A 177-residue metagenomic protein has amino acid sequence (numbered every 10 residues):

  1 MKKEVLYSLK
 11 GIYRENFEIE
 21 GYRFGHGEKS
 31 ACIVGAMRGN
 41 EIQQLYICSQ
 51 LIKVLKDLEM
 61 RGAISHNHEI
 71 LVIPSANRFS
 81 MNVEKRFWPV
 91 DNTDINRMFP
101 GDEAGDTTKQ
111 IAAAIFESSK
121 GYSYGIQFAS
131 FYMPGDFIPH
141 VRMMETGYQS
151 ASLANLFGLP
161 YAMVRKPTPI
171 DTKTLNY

Functional and structural regions predicted by a protein language model:
M1-Y177: Structured catalytic-domain cores with a bias toward divalent-metal coordination
